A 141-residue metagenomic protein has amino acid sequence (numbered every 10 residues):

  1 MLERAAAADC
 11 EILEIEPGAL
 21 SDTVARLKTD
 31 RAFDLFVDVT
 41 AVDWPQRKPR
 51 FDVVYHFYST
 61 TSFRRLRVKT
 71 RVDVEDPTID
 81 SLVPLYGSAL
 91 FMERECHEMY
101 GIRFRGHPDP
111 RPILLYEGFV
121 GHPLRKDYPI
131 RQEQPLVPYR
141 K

Functional and structural regions predicted by a protein language model:
M1-K141: Terminal low-complexity/charged segments
